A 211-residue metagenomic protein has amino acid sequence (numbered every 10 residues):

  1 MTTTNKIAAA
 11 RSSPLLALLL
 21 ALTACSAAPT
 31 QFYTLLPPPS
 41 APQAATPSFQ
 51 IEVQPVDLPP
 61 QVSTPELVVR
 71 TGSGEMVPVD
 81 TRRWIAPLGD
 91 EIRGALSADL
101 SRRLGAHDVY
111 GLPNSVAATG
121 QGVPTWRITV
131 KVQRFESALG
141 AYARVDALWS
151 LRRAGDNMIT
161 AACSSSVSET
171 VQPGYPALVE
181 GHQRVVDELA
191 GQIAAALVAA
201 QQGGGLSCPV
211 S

Functional and structural regions predicted by a protein language model:
T2-L15: Bacterial N-terminal signal peptides that target proteins for export
A21-A24: C-terminal motif of bacterial Sec signal peptides marking the signal peptidase cleavage site
S26-P47, R103-G155: Surface-exposed short loop/turn segments
S26-T34, L104, Q172-S211: C-terminal/domain-edge helix-coil "capping" segments
F49-A118: N-terminal segment of the mature soluble domain
Q50-V56, V68-R70, R127-K131, R144-S150 (+1 more regions): Soluble periplasmic/extracytoplasmic beta-strand elements of cell-envelope proteins
M76-I85, G155-A195: Short secondary-structure boundary motifs at beta->alpha junctions and helix caps
